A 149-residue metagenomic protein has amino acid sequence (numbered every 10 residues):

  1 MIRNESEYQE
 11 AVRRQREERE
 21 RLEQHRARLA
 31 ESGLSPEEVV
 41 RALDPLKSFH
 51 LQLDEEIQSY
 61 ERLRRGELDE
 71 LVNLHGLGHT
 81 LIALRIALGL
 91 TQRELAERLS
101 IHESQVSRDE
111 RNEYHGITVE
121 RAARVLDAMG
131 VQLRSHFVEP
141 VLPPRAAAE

Functional and structural regions predicted by a protein language model:
M1-G76, P140-E149: N-terminal flexible/basic segments that precede or flank functional cores
V12, H79-L95: Short basic helix-loop element that most often maps to the first helix and adjoining turn of HTH DNA-binding modules
G76-L77, I101: Alpha-helix N-cap/N′ positions at the starts of helices
L77-T80, R121: N-terminal positioning helix adjacent to the helix-turn-helix/winged-helix DNA-binding module
G89-R108: Short alpha-helical DNA-recognition segment
E113-V119: Short, solvent-exposed alpha-helical "recognition" segments
V119-H136: DNA major-groove recognition helix of helix-turn-helix/homeodomain DNA-binding modules
